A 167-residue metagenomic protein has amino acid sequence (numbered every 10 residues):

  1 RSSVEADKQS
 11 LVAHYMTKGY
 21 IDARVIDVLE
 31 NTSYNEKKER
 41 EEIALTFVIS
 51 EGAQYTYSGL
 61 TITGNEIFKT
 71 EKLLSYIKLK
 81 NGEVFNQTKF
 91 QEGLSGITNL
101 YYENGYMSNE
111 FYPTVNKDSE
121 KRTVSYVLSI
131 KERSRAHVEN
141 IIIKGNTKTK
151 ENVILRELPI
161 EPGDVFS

Functional and structural regions predicted by a protein language model:
R1-S167: Interaction-mediating elements
